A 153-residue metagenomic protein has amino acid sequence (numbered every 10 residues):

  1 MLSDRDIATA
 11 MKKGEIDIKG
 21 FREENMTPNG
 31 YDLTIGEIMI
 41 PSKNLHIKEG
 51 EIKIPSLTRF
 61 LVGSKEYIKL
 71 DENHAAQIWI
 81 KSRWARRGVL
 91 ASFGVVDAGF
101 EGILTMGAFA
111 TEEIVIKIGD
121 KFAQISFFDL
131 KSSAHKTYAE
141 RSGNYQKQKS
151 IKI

Functional and structural regions predicted by a protein language model:
M1-I153: DUTPase catalytic domain/fold
